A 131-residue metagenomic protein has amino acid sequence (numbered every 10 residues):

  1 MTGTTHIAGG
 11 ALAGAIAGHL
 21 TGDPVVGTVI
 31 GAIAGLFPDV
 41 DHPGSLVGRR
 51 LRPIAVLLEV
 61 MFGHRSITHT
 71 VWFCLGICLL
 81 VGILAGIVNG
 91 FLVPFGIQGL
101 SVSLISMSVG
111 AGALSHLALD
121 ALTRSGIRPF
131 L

Functional and structural regions predicted by a protein language model:
M1-L131: N-terminal membrane-targeting hydrophobic helices
